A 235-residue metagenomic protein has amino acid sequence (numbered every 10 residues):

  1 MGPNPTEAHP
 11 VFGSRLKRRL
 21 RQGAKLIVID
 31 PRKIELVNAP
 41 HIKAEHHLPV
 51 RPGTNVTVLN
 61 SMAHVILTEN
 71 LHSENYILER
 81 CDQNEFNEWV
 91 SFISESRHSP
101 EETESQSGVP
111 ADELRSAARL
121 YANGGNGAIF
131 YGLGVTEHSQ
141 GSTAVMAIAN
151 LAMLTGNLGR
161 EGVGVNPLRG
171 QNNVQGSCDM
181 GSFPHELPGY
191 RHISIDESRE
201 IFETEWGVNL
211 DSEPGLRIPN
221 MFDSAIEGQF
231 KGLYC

Functional and structural regions predicted by a protein language model:
M1-N173, S198-C235: Cofactor-pocket helix-loop regions in the catalytic cores of large enzyme subunits
Q175-F183, I201: Long, low-complexity segments enriched in small/aliphatic residues
G181-I193: Acidic, Ser/Thr-rich peripheral helices and adjacent loops at domain boundaries
